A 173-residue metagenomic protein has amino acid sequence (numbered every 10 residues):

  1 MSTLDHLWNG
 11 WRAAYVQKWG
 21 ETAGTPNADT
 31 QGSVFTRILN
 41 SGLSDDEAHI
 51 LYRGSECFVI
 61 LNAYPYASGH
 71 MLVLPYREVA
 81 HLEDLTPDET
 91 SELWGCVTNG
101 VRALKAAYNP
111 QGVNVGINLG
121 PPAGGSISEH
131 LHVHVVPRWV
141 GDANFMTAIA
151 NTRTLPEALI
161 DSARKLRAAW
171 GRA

Functional and structural regions predicted by a protein language model:
M1-S68: Active-site microenvironments that recognize anionic phosphate/pyrophosphate groups
T3-E21, R138-A173: C-terminal helix-cap and adjacent tail motif
A28, D46, Y52-E56, Y66-G69 (+4 more regions): Short connector loops at helix/strand junctions that flank enzyme active sites, especially segments positioning acidic
N62-Y64, Y76-E78, N118-G120: Histidine- and/or cysteine-centered catalytic micro-motif in compact active-site loops
H70-P75, L93, P121-N144: Histidine-centered divalent-metal-coordination microenvironment in nucleic-acid enzymes
L72-W94, I149-L155: Short histidine-centered catalytic/ligand-binding loop motif
T86-P110, I160, K165-R167: Long, well-ordered alpha-helical scaffolding segments within enzyme catalytic domains, especially pronounced
Y108-P121: A short glycine-rich, hydrophobically flanked beta-strand micro-motif that places a catalytic Asp/Glu for divalent metal
